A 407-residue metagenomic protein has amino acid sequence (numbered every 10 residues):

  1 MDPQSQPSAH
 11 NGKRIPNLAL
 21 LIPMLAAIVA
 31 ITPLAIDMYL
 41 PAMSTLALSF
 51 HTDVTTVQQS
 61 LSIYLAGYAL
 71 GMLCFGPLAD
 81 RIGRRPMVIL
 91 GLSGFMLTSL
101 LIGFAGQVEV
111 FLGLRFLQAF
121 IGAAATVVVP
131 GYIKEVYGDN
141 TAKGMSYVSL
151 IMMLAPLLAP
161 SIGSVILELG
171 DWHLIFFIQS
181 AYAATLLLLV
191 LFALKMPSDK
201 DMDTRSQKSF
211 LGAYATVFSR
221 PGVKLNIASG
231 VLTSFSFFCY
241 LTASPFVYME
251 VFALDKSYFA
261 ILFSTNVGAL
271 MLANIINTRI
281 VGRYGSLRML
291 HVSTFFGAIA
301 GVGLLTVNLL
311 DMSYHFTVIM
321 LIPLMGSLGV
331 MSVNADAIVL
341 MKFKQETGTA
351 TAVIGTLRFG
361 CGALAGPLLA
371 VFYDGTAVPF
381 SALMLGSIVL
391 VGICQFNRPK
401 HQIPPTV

Functional and structural regions predicted by a protein language model:
Q6-I15, P197-I227: Juxtamembrane intracellular "pre-TM" segments in multi-pass secondary transporters
H51, G83, F104-V110, I121 (+2 more regions): Helix-breaking motifs and short loop linkers at transmembrane-helix boundaries and internal kinks in secondary membrane
L70-E109: Conserved MFS/SLC helix-loop-helix module at the cytosolic interface between two early adjacent transmembrane helices
M72-I82, A273-L287: Helix-to-loop junctions at the C-terminal end of transmembrane segments in multipass secondary transporters
G94, T98-L101, E109-Q118, H315-L321: Paired small-residue
V110, S146-F192: Helix-loop-helix hairpin linking two adjacent transmembrane segments in secondary transporters
L114-L154: Cytoplasmic helix-loop-helix junction between adjacent transmembrane helices in 12-TM secondary transporters
R288-N334: C-terminal transmembrane helical hairpin of 12-TM major facilitator-type secondary transporters
